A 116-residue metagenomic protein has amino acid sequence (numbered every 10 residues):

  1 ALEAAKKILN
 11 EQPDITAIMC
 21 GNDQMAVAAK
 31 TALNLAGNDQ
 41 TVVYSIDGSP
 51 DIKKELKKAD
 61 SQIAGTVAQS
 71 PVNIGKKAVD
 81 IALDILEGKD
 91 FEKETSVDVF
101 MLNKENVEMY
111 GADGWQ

Functional and structural regions predicted by a protein language model:
A1-E55: Hydrophobic alpha-helical
A5, K58, I81-L83: Short, surface-exposed amphipathic charged segments that create phosphate/polyanion-binding patches used for binding
M19, V42-Y44, A64-V67, L102: Structural detector of well-ordered beta-strand residues that form the stable sheet scaffold of enzyme domains
A32, K58-A59, D113: Residue-level signal for well-ordered alpha-helical positions
I52-L56, G75-A78: Short, charged, surface-exposed secondary-structure boundary motifs
K58-V72: Short beta-strand elements at the ligand-binding edges of bilobed clamshell
S70-Q116: Hinge/cleft segment of the Venus flytrap/periplasmic-binding protein
